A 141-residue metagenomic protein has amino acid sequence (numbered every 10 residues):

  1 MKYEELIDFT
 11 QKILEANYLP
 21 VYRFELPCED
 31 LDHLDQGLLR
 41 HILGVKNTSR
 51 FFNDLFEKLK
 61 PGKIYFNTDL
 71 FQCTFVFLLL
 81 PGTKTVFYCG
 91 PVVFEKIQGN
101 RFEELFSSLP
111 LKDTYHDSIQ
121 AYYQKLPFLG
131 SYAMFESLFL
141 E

Functional and structural regions predicted by a protein language model:
K2-A16, F24-P27, G44-E141: Hydrophobic, helix-rich cores of sensory/ligand-binding and other regulatory modules that couple small-molecule
C28-I42: Amphipathic coiled-coil signal-relay and dimerization helices
